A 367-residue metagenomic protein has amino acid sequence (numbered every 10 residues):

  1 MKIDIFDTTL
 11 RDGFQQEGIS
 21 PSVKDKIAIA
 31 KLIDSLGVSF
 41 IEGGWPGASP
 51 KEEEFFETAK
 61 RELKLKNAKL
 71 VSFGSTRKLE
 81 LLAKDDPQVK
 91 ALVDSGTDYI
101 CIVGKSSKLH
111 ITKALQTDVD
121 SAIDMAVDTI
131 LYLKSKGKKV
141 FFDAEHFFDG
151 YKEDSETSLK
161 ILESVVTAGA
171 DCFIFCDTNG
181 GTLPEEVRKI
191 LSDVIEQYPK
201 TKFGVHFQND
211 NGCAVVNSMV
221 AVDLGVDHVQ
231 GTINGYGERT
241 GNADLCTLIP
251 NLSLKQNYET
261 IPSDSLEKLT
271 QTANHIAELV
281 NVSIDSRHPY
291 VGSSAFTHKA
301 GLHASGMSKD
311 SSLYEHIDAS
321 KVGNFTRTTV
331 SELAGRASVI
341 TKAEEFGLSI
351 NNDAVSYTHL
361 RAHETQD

Functional and structural regions predicted by a protein language model:
M1-G18, C101-A114, S135-F147: N-terminal small/glycine-rich loop or linker at the start of catalytic domains across soluble metabolic enzymes
T9-K24, G74-L82, K113-T117, H146-S155 (+1 more regions): Active-site mouth loops of central-metabolism enzymes
V23-I27, I41-D94: Glycine-rich, positively charged N-terminal anion/phosphate-binding segment
D25-L36, D86-I102, S106-T112, D120 (+3 more regions): Alpha/beta enzyme core
E53-F73, D124-S135, I190-F203: Alpha-helix-loop-beta-strand connector modules within alpha/beta enzyme cores
C213-L224: Catalytic cores of alpha/beta
Y236, N242-K255, S294-S349: Mobile "lid/hinge" segments at catalytic clefts and subdomain interfaces of large enzymes
T358-D367: Conserved small/polar residues in nucleotide/adenosyl-binding loops
